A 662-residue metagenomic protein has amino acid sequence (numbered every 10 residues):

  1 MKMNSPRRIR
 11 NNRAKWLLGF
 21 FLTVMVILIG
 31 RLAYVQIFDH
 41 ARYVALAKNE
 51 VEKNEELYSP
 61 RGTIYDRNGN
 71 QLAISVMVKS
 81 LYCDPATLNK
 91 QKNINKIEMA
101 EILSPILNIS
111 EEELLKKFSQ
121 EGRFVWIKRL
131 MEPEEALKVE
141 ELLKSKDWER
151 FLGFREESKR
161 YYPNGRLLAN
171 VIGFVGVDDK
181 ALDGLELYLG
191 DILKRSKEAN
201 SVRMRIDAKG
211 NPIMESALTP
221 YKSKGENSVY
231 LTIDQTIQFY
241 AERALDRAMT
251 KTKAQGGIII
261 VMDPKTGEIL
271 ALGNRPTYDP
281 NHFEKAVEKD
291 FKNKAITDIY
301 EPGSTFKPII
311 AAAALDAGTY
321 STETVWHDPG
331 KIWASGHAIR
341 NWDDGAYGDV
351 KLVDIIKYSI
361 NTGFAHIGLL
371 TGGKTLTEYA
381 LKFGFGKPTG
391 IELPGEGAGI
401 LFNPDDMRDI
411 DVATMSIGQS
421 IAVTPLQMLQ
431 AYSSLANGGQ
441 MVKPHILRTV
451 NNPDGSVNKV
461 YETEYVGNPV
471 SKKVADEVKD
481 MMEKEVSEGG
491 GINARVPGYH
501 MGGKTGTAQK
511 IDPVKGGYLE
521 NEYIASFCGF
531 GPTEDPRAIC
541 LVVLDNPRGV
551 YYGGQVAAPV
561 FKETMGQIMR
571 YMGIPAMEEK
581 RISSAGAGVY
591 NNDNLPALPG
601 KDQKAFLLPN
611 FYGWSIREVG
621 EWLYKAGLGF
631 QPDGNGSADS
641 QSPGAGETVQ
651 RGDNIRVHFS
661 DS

Functional and structural regions predicted by a protein language model:
M3, R8-R42: Hydrophobic alpha-helical transmembrane signal-anchor segments
N11, A73, D207-P220, I259-S304 (+1 more regions): Beta-lactam-recognizing serine transpeptidase/beta-lactamase-like catalytic domain environment
V51-K53, Y82-K92, A100-S104, E121-L130 (+11 more regions): Second-shell loop/turn segments in exported
E55, S59-N108: Juxtamembrane extramembrane loops of integral membrane proteins
E56-P60, K253-G256, P444, P632 (+1 more regions): Short, small/polar residue-rich loop motifs at catalytic or cofactor-binding pockets
E98-P105, K117-E226, V542: Small/polar-residue-rich segments within soluble enzyme cores
I213-G257: Conserved, well-ordered alpha-helix/loop/beta-strand core segments that scaffold catalytic motifs
G498, V542-G553, A558-S662: Ligand-recognition elements built from short beta-strands and adjacent flexible loops
